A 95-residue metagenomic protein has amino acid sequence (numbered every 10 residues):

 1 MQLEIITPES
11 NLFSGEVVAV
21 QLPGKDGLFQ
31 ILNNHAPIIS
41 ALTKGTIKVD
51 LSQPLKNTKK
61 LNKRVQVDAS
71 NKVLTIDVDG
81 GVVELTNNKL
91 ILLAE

Functional and structural regions predicted by a protein language model:
Q2-E95: Compact, glycine-rich, soluble single-domain proteins
